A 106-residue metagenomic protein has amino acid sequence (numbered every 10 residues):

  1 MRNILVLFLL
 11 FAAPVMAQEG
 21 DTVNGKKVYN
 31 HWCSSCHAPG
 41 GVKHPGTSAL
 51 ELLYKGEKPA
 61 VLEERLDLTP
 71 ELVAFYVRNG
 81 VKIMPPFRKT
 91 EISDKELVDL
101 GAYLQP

Functional and structural regions predicted by a protein language model:
M1-I4: Positively charged n-region of N-terminal signal peptides that target proteins for export
F8-A17: Hydrophobic h-region of N-terminal signal peptides that target proteins for export in Gram-negative bacteria
L10, H31, N79, Y103-P106: Residues within well-ordered alpha-helical secondary structure of globular protein domains
A12, H37, E63-R65, T69: Extended interaction regions within the primary functional domain
E19-G20, L68: Short, conserved clusters of charged catalytic residues that mark active-site and nucleotide-handling motifs
G20, K26-K58, F75, P106: Periplasmic/extracellular electron-transfer cofactor-ligation site, primarily the c-type cytochrome heme-c attachment
N24, V28, E96-D99: Charged catalytic carboxylate motif
K55-L66, L72-L104: Axial heme c-ligation environment in periplasmic c-type cytochrome domains
